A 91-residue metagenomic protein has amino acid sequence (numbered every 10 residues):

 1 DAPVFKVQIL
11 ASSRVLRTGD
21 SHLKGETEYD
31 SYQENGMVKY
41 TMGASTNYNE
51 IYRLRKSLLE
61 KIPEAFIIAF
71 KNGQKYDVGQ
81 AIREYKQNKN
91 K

Functional and structural regions predicted by a protein language model:
D1-A2, A11-K91: Extracytoplasmic
V7: Conserved, mostly hydrophobic/aromatic
